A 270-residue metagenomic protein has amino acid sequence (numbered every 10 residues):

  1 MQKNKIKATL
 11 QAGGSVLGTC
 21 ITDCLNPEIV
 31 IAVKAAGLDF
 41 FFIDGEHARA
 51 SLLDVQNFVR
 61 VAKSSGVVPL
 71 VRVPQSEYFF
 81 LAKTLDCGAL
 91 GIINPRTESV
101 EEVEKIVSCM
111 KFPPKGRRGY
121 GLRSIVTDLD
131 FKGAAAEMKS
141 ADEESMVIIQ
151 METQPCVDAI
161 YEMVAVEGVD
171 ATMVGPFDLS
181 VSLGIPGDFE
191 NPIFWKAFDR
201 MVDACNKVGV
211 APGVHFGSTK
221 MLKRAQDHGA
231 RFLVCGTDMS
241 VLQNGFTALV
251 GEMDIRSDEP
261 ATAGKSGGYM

Functional and structural regions predicted by a protein language model:
M1-C20, L129-E143, D199-R200, N206-K207 (+2 more regions): N-terminal amphipathic alpha-helix/helix-capping segment at the start of soluble metabolic enzymes
M1-P69, Q75-S76, S108, V147 (+1 more regions): Conserved N-terminal beta1-alpha1 strand-loop-helix module at the mouth
G18, F41-F42, I93, M173 (+2 more regions): Conserved beta-strand positions in the central sheet of alpha/beta enzyme cores
I31, A35, S76-L90, N94 (+3 more regions): Catalytic cores of alpha/beta
L52-D86, S108-K115, K139-D142, E190-G213 (+2 more regions): Alpha-helix-loop-beta-strand connector modules within alpha/beta enzyme cores
F79, G91-E167, A261-M270: Conserved anion-binding
G91-K105, T172-V181, A230-L249: Glycine-rich phosphate-binding active-site loops on the catalytic face of alpha/beta enzymes
T237-V241, G245-M270: Extended, intrinsically disordered, low-complexity segments
